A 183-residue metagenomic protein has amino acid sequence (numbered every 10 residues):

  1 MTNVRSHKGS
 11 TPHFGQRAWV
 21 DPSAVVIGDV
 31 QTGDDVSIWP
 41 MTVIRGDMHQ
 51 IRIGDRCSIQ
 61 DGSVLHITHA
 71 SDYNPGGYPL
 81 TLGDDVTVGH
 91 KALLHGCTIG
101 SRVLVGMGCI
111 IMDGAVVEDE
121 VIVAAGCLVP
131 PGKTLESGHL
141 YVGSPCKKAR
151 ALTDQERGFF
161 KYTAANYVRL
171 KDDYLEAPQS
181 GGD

Functional and structural regions predicted by a protein language model:
M1-H13, M41, D47-L82, H90-K91 (+1 more regions): Glycine-rich hexapeptide-repeat left-handed beta-helix
T2-I38: N-terminal segments that cap or nucleate solenoid repeat domains
D21, G46-D47: Thr-Gly-centered strand-to-loop micro-motif
T87: Short HxH-centered metal-ligating active-site micro-motif
